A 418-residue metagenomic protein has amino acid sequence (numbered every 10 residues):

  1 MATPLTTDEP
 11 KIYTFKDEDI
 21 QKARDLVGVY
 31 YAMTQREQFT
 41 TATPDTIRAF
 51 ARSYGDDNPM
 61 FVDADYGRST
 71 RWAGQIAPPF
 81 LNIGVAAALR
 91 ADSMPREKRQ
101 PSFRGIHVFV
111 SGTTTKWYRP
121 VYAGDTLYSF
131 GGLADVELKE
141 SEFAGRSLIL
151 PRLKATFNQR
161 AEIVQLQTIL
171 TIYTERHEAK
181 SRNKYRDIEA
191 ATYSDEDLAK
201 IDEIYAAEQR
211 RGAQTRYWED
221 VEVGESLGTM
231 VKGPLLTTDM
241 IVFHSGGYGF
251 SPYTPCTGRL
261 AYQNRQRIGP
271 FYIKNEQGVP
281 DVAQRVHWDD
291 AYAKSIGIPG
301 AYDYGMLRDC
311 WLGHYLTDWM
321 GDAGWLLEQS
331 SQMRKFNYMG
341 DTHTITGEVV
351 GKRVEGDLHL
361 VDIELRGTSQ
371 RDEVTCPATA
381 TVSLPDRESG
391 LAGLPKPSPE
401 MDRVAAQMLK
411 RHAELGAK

Functional and structural regions predicted by a protein language model:
A2-G112, E178-A323, R387-K418: Hot-dog-fold acyl-thioester-processing enzymes
G84, K116, L170-I172, M230 (+2 more regions): Residues in well-ordered beta-strands of folded domains
S111-R160, Q167, G224, G324-Q370: Hydrophobic beta-sheet segments that form the core/acyl-binding groove of ACP/CoA-dependent acyl-chain-processing
D135, T171-Y173, P234-L235, G351-K352 (+1 more regions): A short acidic/small-residue loop/turn micro-motif
V136-K139, S251-P255, K352, P385-D386: Short regulatory "switch" loops immediately downstream of catalytic or recognition motifs within protein catalytic
S147-F157, Q167-I188, T381-D386: Flexible glycine-rich active-site/ligand-binding loops centered on an Asp-His dyad
V164-Q167, G228, C376: A structural microfeature
E348-R353, L365-S383, A392-P397: Charge-rich, low-complexity intrinsically disordered segments
